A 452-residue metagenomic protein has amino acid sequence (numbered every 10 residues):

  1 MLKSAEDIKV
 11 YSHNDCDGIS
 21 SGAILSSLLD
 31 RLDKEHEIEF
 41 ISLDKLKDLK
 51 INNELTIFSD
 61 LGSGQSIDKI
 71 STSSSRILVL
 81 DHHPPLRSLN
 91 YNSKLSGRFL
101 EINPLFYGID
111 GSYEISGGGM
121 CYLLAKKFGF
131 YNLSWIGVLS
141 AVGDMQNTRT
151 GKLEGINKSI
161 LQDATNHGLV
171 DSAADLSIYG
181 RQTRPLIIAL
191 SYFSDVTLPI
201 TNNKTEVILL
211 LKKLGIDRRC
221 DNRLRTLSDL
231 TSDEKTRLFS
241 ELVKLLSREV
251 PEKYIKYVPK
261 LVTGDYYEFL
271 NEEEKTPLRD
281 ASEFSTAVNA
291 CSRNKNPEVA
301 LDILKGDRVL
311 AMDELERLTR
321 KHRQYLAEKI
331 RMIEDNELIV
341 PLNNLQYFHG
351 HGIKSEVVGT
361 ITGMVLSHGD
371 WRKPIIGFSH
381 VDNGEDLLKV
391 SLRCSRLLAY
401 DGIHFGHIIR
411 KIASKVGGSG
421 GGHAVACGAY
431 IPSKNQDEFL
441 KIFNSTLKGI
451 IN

Functional and structural regions predicted by a protein language model:
M1-A287, C291-N452: Replace "Mg2+/Mn2+-dependent" with "divalent metal-dependent
